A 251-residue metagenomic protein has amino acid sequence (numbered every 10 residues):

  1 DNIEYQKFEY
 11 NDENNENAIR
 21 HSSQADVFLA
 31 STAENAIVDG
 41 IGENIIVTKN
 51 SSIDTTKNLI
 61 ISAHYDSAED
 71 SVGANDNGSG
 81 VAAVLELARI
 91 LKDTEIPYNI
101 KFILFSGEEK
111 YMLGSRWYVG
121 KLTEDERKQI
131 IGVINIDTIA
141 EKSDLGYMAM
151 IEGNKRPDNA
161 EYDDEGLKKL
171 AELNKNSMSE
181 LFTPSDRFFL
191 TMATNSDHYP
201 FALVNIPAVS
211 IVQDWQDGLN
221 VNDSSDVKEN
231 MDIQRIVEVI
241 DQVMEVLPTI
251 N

Functional and structural regions predicted by a protein language model:
D1-E4, E86-I96, V119-R127, K175-S179 (+2 more regions): Sec-exported extracytoplasmic/periplasmic mature domains
D1-T48: A non-catalytic alpha/beta surface segment that caps or lines the substrate-entry region of metallo-dependent hydrolase
N2-Y5, I45-T48, N58-S62, K101-L104 (+6 more regions): Structural recognition of the beta-strand scaffold that forms the well-ordered cores of secreted hydrolase catalytic
T32-N35, D66-N77, L104-F105, G146-D164 (+2 more regions): Second-shell loop/turn segments in exported
V47, K57, I61-Y111, V243: Alpha-helical metal-binding/catalytic segments enriched in His/Glu/Asp
A74-A82, T94, E109-L113, E161-K168 (+2 more regions): Soluble non-cytosolic domains of exported or imported proteins
G107-A208: Metal-dependent peptidase/peptidase-like ectodomains
K142-M150, F188-N251: Active-site-adjacent mobile loop/cap segments within catalytic or ligand-binding domains
